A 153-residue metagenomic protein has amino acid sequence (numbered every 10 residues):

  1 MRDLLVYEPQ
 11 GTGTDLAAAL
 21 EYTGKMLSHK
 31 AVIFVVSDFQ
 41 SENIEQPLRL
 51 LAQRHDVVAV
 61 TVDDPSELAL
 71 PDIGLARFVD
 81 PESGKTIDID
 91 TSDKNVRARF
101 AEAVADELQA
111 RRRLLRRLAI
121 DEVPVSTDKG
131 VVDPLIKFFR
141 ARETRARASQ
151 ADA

Functional and structural regions predicted by a protein language model:
M1-A31, S41-N43, D63-S66: Von Willebrand factor
E8, V36, R99-F100: A generic structural signal for short
Y22-H29, Q46-A153: Von Willebrand factor type A / integrin I
V35-V36, T127: Small/polar loops that bind or transfer phosphate-bearing groups
V36-N43, V57: Active-site glycine- and acidic-residue-rich loops that bind and position anionic ligands or nucleotide-like cofactors
